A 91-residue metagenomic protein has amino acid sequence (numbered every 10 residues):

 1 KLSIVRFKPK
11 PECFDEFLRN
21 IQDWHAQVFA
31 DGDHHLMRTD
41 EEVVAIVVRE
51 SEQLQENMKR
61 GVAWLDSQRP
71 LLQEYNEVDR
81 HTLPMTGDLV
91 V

Functional and structural regions predicted by a protein language model:
K1-F7, V44-I46: Active-site-flanking beta-strand signature of metal-NTP-handling nucleotidyl enzymes and homologous cyclase-like
R6-N20: Short, surface-exposed ligand-recognition loops at beta-strand->loop->(often short) alpha-helix junctions that present
P11, E42-V43, E50-Q55: Short, charged/polar surface micro-motifs in flexible loops or helix N-caps
D23-D33, V48-T82: An amphipathic, aromatic/His-enriched active-site/gating alpha helix that lines ligand/cofactor pockets
H34-T39: Short beta-strand
I46-V48, V91: Short aromatic-enriched loop/helix-cap "lid" or pocket-rim segments at secondary-structure transitions that line
H81-V91: Short, low-order "capping/linker" segments at domain edges
